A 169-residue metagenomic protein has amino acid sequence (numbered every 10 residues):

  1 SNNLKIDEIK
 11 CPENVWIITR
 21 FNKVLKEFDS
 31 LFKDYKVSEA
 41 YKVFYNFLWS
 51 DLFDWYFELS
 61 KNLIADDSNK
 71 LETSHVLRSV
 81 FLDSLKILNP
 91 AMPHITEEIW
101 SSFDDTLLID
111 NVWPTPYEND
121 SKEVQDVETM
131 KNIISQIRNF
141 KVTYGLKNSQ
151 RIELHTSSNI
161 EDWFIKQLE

Functional and structural regions predicted by a protein language model:
S1-C11, D104, T143-E153, K166: Catalytic adenosine-cofactor/nucleotide-binding cores of aminoacyl-tRNA synthetases and other
N2-D29, F57-S135: Acidic, turn-prone loop/beta-hairpin segments
F32-E39: Short helix-adjacent coil turns
E128-N148: Polar, glycine-rich mid-to-C-terminal structural blocks that act as macromolecule-binding/assembly scaffolds
I133, S149-E169: A glycine-rich beta-turn/hairpin centered on an aromatic-Pro dipeptide
